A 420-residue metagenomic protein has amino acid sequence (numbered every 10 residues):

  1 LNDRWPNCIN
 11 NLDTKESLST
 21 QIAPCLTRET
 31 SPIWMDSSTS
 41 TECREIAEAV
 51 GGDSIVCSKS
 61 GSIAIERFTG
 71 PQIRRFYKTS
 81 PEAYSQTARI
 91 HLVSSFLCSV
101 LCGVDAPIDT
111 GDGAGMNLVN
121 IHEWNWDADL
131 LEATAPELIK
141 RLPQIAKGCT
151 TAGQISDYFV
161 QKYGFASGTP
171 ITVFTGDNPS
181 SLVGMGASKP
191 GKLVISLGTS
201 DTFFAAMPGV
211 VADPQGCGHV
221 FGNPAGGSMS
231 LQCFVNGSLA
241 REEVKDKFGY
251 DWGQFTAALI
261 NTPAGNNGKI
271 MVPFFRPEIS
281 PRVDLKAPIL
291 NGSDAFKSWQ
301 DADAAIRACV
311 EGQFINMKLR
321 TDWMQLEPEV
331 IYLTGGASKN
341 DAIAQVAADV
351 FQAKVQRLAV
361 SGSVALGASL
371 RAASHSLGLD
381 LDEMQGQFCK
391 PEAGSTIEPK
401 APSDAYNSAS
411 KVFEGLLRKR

Functional and structural regions predicted by a protein language model:
L1, S338-K339: Gly/Ser/Thr-rich loops at beta-strand to alpha-helix junctions that form or flank small-molecule/cofactor-binding
L1-E66: Active-site phosphate-binding/coordination module
E29, D112-L118: Glycine-rich phosphate-binding loop of ATP-grasp-fold ATP-dependent ligases
W34-M35, K147, Q232, G335: Small/polar loops that bind or transfer phosphate-bearing groups
S40, R44-I63, R67-A106, N117-E137 (+3 more regions): Active-site core segments that coordinate phosphate-bearing ligands/cofactors across diverse enzyme families
P107-G111: A short, surface-exposed helix-loop junction/capping segment
A135-K147: A conserved helix-loop-beta module that forms one wall/lid of the active-site cleft in ATP-utilizing catalytic domains
Q144, Y332-L333: A generic structural signal for short
